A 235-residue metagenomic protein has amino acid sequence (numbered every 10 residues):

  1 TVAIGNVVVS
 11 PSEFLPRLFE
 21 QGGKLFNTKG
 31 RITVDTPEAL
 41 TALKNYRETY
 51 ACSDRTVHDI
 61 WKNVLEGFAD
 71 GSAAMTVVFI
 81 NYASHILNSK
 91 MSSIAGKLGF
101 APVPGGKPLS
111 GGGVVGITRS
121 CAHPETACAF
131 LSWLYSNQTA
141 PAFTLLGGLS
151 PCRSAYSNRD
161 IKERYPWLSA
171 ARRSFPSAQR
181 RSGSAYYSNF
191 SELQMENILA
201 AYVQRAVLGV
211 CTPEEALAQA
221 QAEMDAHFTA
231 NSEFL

Functional and structural regions predicted by a protein language model:
T1-R31, E38, L65, A73: Extracytoplasmic/periplasmic solute-binding protein
R17, I86-V103, Y165-S169: Ligand-binding "clamshell"
R17, T28-H58: Glycine-centered hinge/linker elements that transmit conformational signals in sensory and ligand-binding systems
E38-N45, A122-L134, A142-L145, A216: Short amphipathic alpha-helical coupling segments at ligand-binding clamshell hinges and other catalytic/signaling
T56-D70: Short helix-initiation/N-cap motifs at beta->coil->alpha
A74-F79: Paired acidic/hydrophobic, glycine-rich loop segments that form the ligand-binding mouth/hinge of periplasmic-binding
G96, L146-I198, V203-R205, A230-L235: Long, aromatic- and glycine/proline-rich binding clefts that accommodate carbohydrate-like moieties
G111-H123: A bilobed periplasmic-binding-protein/Venus flytrap-type ligand-binding module shared by bacterial periplasmic
